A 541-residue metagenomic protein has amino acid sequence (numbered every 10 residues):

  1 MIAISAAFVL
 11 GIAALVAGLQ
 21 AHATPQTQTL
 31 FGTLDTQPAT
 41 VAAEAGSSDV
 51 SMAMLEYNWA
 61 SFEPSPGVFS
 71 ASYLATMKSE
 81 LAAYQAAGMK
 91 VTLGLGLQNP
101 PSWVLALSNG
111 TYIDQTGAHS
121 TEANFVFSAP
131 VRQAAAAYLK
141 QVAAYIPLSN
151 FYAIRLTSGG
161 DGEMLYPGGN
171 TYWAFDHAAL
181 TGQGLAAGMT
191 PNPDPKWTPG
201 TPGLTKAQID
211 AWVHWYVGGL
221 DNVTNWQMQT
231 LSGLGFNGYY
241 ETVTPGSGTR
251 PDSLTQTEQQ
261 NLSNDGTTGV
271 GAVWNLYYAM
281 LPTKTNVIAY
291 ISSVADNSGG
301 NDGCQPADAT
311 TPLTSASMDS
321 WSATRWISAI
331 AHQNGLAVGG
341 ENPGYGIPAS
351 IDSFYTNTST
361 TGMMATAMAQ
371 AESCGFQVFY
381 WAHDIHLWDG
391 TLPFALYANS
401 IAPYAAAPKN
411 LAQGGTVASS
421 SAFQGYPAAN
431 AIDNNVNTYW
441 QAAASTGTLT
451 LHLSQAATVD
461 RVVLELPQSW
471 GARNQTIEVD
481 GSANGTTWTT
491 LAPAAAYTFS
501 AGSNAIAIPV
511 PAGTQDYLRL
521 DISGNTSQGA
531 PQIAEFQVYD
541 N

Functional and structural regions predicted by a protein language model:
M1-Q20: Secretory targeting and sorting signals
T29-A60, K90-T92, A279-Y290, I330 (+2 more regions): Catalytic domains of carbohydrate-active enzymes, especially glycoside hydrolases
L34-G46, Y138, V273-L276, T324 (+2 more regions): Short, acidic/polar
V41-H119, A134, Q141-I146, Q227 (+1 more regions): Aromatic-lined substrate-binding rim segments of carbohydrate-active enzymes
W59-L74, A118-A136, K206-D221, P306-M318 (+2 more regions): The substrate-binding groove and active-site-proximal loops of carbohydrate-active enzymes, especially glycoside
T92, G96-P100, V273-A406: Substrate-binding cleft of secreted/luminal carbohydrate-active enzymes
G117-I288: Polysaccharide-binding and catalytic clefts of secreted carbohydrate-active enzymes
S421-A492, G502-N541: Aromatic, loop-rich ligand-recognition surfaces of beta-strand-rich domains
